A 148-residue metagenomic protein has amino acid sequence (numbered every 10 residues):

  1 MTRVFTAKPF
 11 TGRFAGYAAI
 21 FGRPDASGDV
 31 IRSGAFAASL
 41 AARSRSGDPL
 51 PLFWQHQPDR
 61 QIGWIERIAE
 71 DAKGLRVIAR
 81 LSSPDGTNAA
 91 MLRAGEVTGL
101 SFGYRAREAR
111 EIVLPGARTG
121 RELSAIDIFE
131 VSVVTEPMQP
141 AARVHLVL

Functional and structural regions predicted by a protein language model:
M1-R45: Polar/acidic, low-complexity leader/linker segments enriched in S/T/G and N/D
R3-F5, L50, E66: Residue-level detector of beta-strand structural context in well-folded domains
K8, R13-A15, E66-L148: Residue microenvironments linked to proteolytic maturation and disulfide-stabilized extracellular modules
A19-P24, Q55-Q57, R105-R107: Short, flexible beta-strand-to-coil junctions
G22, I31, A37, A41 (+5 more regions): Generic, ordered loop/turn and secondary-structure boundary motif
G47-H56, L100: Short conserved beta-strand and strand-loop elements enriched in small hydrophobics with frequent Asp/Gly
W54-W64: C-terminal (or distal) subdomains of carbohydrate-active enzymes
